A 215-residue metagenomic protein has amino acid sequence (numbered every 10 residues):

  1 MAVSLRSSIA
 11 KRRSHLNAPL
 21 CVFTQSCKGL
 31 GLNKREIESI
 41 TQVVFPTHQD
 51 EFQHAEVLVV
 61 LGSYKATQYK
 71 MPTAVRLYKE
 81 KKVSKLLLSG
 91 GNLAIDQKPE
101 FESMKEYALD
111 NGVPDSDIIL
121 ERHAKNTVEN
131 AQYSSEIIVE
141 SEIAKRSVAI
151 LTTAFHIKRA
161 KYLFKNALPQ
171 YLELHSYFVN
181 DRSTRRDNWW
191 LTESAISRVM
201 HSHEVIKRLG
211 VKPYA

Functional and structural regions predicted by a protein language model:
R6, R12-R13: Basic polycationic patches enriched in arginine
G31-L191: A structural signal for short, hydrophobic/glycine-enriched beta-strand patches
S183-A215: C-terminal capping/extension of enzyme domains
